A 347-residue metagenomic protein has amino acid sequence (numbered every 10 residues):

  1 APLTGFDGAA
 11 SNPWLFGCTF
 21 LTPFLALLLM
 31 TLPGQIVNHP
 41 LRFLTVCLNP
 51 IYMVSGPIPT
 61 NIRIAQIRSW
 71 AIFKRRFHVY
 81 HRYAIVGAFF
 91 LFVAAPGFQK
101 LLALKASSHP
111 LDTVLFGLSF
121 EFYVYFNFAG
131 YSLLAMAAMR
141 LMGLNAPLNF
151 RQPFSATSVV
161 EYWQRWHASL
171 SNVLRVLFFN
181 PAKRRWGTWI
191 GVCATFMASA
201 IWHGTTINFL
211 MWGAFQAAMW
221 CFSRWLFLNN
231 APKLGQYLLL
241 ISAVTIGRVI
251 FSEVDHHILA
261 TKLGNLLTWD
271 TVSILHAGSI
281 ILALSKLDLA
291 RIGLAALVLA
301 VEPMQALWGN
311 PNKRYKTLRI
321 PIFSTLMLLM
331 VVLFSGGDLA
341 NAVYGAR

Functional and structural regions predicted by a protein language model:
A1-A346: Membrane-embedded transmembrane alpha-helical bundles that form the catalytic cores of multi-pass lipid-modifying
